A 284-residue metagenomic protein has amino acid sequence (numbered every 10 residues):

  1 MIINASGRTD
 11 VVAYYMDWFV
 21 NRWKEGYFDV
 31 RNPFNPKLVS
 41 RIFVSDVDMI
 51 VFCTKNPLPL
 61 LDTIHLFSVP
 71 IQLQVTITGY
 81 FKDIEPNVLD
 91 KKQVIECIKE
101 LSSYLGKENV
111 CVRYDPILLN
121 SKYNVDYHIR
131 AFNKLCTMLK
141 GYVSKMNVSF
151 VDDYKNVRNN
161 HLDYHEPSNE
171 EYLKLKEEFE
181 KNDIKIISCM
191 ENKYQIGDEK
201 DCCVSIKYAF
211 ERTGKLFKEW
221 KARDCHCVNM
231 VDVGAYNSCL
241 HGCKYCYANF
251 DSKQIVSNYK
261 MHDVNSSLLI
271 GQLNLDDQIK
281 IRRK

Functional and structural regions predicted by a protein language model:
M1-I84, K91, I98-E100, S252-K284: Conserved Radical SAM active-site core
M1-N4, F43, D198-Y236, Y259 (+1 more regions): N-terminal [4Fe-4S]-dependent radical SAM core
T9, N56-L58, I77-F81, P116-L118 (+2 more regions): Active-site-proximal loop/turn and secondary-structure-junction residues that shape catalytic pockets, frequently
I84-P86, V157-H161: Short acidic, glycine/proline-rich loop/turn micro-motifs
E85-V88, K122-Y127, N258: Short, solvent-exposed loop/turn segments at secondary-structure boundaries
Q93-N159, E178-E191: Conserved C-terminal portion of the radical SAM core fold that forms the substrate/S-adenosylmethionine-binding
N160-R212, K260-H262, L268: Flexible, acidic/Gly-rich N-terminal and inter-domain linker regions that tether and position cofactor-handling modules
V231-D251: Local cysteine-cluster metal-coordination motifs and their immediate loop/turn environment, predominantly Fe-S cluster
